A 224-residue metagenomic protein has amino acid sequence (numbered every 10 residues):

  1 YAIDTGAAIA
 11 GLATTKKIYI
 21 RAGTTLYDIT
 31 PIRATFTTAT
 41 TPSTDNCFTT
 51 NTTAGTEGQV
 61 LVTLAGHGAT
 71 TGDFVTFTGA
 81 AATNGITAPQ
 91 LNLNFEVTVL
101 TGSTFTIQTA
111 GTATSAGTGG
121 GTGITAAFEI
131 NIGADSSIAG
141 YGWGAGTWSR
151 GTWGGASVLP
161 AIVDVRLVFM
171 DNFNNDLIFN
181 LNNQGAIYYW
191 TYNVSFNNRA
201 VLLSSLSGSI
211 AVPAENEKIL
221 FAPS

Functional and structural regions predicted by a protein language model:
Y1-G6, G140-N174, S209-P223: Structural signature of eukaryotic scaffold interfaces centered on beta-propeller domains
I3-F36, A186-V194: Beta-propeller domains
G6-A13, Y19, N175-N180, I219-S224: Short beta-strand elements that form the blades of beta-propeller/WD-repeat-like and other beta-sheet-rich scaffold
G11, R21, T63, T106-A110 (+2 more regions): Beta-strand residues in well-ordered beta-sheet regions across diverse protein folds
L12-A13, R21, T53-G55, V99-G102 (+2 more regions): Generic beta-strand structural signal
D28-L167, F196-V201: Small/polar beta-strand repeat architecture
A34-F36, S205-A211: Short coil/turn segments at the loop-to-beta-strand junctions that recur within blades of beta-propeller repeat folds
